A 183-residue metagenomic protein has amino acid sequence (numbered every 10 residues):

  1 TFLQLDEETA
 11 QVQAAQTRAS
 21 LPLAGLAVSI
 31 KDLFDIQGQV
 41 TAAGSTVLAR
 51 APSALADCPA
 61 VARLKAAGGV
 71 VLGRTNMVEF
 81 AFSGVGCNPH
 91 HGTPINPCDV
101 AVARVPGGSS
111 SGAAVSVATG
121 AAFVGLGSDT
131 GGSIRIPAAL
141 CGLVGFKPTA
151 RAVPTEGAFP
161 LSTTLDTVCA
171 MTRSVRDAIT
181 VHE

Functional and structural regions predicted by a protein language model:
T1-T130: Gly/Ser-rich catalytic/binding loops embedded in alpha/beta enzyme cores
C87, V115-E183: Fold-level recognition of mixed alpha/beta catalytic cores in primary-metabolism enzymes, strongest
